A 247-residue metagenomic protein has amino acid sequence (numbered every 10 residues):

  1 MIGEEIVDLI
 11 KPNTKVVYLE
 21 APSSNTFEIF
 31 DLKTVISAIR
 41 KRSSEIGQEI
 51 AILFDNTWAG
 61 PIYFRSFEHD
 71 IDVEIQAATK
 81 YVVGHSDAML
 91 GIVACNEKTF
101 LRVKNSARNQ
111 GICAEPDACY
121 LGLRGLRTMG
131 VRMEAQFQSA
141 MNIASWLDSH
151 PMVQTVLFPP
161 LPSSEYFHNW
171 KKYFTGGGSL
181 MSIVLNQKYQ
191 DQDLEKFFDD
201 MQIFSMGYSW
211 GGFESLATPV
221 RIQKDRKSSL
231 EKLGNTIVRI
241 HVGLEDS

Functional and structural regions predicted by a protein language model:
M1-M152, L157: Conserved PLP-enzyme active-site core in the AAT-like
E4-D8, P12-K15, S37, K41-R42 (+2 more regions): PLP-dependent enzyme catalytic core of the Aspartate aminotransferase-like
E20, F197, I240: Residue-level signature of catalytic and energy-coupling elements of molecular machines, predominantly ATP/GTP-dependent
S86, V93, F213-E214, E245: Gly/Ser/Thr-rich beta-alpha loop segments that engage phosphate groups in nucleotides
A88, P116, G177-G178, G234: A structure-centric signal for secondary-structure junctions around beta-strands
K98-T99, S163, K188, E245: Short, glycine-/Ser/Thr-/acidic-enriched flexible segments
G122-V131, G178-Q187, V238-G243: Short, well-ordered beta-strand elements within core beta-sheets of diverse protein domains
M141-Q202, M206-F213, I222-K232: Conserved small-domain helix->loop->beta segment predominantly found in fold-type I
